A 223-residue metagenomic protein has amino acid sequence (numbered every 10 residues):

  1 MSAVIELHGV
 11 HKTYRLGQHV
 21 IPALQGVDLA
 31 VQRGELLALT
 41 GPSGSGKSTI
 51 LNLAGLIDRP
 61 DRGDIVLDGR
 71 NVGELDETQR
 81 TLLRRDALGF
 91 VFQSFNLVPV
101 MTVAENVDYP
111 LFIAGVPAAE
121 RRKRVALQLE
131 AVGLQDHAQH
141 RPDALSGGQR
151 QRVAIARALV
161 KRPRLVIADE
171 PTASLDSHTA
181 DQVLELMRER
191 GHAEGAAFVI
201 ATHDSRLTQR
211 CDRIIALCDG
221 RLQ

Functional and structural regions predicted by a protein language model:
A3-R210, I214-L217: ABC family nucleotide-binding domain
